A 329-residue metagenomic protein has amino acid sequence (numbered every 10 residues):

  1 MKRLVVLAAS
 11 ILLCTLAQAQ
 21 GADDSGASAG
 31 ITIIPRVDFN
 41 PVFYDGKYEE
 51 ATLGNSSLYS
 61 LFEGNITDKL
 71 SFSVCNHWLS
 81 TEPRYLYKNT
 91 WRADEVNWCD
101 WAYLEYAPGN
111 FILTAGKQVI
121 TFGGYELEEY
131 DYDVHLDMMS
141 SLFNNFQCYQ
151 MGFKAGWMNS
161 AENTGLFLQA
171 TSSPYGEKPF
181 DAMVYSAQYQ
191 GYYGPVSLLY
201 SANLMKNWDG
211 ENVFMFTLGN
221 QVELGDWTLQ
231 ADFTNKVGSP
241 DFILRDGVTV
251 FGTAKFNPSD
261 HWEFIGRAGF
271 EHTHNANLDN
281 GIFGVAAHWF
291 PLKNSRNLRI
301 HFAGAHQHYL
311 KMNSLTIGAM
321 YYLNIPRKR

Functional and structural regions predicted by a protein language model:
L4-A8, L12-V37, P41-E49, V119 (+3 more regions): Outer-membrane beta-barrel biogenesis signature
A22-I34, D38-F39, E49-S173, G191: Outer membrane beta-barrel
I31, D68-F72, N110-T114, A161-L166 (+5 more regions): Repeated loop/turn-to-beta-strand initiation elements of outer-membrane beta-barrel proteins
P35-P41, V74-W78, A115-K117, L166-S172 (+7 more regions): Transmembrane beta-barrel strands of outer-membrane/channel proteins
D38, A187-N275, G281: Detector for outer-membrane/organellar transmembrane beta-barrel domains, recognizing the amphipathic beta-strand
E49-S56, E95-D100, A107-G109, Q147-M151 (+5 more regions): Residues that define the transmembrane beta-barrel architecture of outer-membrane proteins
F62-D68, E105-P108, K117, W157-N159 (+6 more regions): Residue-level signature of outer-membrane beta-barrel architecture
V285-A287, P291, K311-R329: Outer-membrane beta-barrel "beta-signal"
